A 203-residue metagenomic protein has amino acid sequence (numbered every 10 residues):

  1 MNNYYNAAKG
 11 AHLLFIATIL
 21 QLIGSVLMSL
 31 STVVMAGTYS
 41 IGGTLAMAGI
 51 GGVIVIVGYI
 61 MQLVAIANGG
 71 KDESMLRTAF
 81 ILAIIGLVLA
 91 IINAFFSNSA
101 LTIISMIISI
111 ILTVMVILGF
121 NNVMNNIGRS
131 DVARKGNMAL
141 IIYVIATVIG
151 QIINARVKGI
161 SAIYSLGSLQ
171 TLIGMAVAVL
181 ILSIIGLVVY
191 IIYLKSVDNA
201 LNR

Functional and structural regions predicted by a protein language model:
M1-S29, I56-A94, I104-V157, G186-R203: Membrane-interface extramembranous regions at the lipid-water interface
L13, V26, S165-S168, I181: Acidic/proline-rich low-complexity IDRs
L30-I50, A94-I107, V157-M175: Membrane-helix interface and helix-disruption motif detector
G136, L140, Q170-V177: Individual transmembrane alpha-helices with interfacial aromatic-anchor signatures
M175-V189: Small-residue-rich transmembrane alpha-helices that serve as helix-helix interface/gating elements in multipass
